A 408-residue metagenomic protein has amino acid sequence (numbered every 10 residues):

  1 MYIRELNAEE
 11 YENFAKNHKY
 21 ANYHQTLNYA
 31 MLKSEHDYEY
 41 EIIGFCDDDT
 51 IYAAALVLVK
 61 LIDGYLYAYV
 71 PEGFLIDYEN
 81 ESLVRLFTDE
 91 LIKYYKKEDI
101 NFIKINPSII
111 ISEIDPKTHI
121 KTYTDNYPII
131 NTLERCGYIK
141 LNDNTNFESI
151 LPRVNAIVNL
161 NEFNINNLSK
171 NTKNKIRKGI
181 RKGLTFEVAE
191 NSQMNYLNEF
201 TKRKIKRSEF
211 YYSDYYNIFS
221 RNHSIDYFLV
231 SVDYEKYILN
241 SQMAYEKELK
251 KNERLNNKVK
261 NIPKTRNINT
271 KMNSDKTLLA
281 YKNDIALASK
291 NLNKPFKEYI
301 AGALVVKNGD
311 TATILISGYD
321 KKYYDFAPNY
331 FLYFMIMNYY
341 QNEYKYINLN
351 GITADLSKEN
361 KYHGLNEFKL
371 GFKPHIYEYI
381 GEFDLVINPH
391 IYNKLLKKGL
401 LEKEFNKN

Functional and structural regions predicted by a protein language model:
R4-D48, A53-G64, Y138-E148, E162-F163 (+1 more regions): A conserved beta-strand-loop-helix scaffold within acyl/acetyltransferase catalytic domains
E5-A8, M31-L32, K117-F163, Y346-N408: Active-site/acyl-donor-binding loops of N-acyltransferases
Y38-Y40, K97-I100, I225, N342-Y344: Short, high-confidence coil segments that cap the C-terminus of an alpha-helix and link into the following beta-strand
L66-Y78, F102, I111-I114: Glycine-/proline-rich flexible loop or hinge segments
G73-N80, S317-D325, T353: A short, internal acetyl-CoA/4′-phosphopantetheine-binding micro-motif in the GNAT/acyltransferase core
E81-K93, Y324-N338: Conserved acetyl-CoA-binding loop-helix of GNAT-fold acetyltransferases
V84-T185, A189, E209-S213: Acyl-donor-binding surface of acyltransferase catalytic domains
N101-N106, E187-A189, L229, Y346-N350 (+1 more regions): A structural signal for short, well-ordered beta-strand segments and their strand-loop junctions that often border
